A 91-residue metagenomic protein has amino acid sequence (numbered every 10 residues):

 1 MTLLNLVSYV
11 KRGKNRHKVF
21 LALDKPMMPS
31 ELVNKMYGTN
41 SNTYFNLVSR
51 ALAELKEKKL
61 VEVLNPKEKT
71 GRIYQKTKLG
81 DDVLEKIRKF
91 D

Functional and structural regions predicted by a protein language model:
M1-A22, Y44: Short alpha-helical segments that sit at the start of domains
Y9-G13, P66-R88: Short, cationic-aromatic polyanion-contact patches
L21, N34, R50: DNA-binding alpha-helical recognition surfaces that contact promoter or target DNA
A22-E31: Short capping segments at the starts of secondary-structure elements
E31-Y37: A short acidic, leucine-rich amphipathic alpha-helix
S41-E57: Short amphipathic alpha-helical interaction segments
K56-P66: A short, conserved structural fragment
